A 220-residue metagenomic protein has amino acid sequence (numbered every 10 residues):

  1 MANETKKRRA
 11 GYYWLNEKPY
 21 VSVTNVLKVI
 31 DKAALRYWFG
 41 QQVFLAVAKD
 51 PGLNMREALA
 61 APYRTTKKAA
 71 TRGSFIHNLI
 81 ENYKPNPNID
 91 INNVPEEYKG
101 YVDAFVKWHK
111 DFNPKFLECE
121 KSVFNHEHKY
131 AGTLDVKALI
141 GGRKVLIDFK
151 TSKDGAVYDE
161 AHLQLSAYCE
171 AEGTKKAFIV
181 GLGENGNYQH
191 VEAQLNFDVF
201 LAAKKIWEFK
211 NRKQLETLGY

Functional and structural regions predicted by a protein language model:
M1-A131, Y220: Metal-dependent nuclease catalytic cores that hydrolyze phosphodiester bonds in DNA/RNA, characterized by
E97, K121-Y220: Nucleic-acid nuclease catalytic cores
